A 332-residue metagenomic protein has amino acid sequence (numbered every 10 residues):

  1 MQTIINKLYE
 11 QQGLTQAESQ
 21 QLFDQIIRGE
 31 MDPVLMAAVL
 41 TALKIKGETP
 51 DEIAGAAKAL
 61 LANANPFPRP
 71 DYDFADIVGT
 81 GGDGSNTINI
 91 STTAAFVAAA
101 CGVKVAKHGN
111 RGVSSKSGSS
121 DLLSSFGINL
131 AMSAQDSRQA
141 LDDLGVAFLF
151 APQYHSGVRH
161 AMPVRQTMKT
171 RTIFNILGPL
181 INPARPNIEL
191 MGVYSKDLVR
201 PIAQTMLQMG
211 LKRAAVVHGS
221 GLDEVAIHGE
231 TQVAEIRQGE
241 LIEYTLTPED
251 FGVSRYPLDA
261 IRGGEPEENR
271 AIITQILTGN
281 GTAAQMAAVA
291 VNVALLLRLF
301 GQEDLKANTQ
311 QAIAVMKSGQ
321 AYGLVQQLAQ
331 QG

Functional and structural regions predicted by a protein language model:
M1-Q12, I77-D83: N-terminal basic/disordered segments at the start of proteins
M1-Q2, S19, M36, I53 (+4 more regions): A general structural signal for well-ordered alpha-helical segments in protein cores
K7, L14, A59-N65, T87 (+3 more regions): Glycine-rich anion-binding loops and their surrounding alpha/beta cores
L8-A54, A62-R69, A288: N-terminal glycine-rich anion-binding loops that anchor highly charged ligand groups
L35-M36, A106-H108, V216: Short beta-strand segments at enzyme active-site cores
A38, T93-V97, A288, N292-L295: Short amphipathic alpha-helical face segments that pack within enzyme cores and frequently flank/anchor catalytic
L40, I88-L144: A glycine-rich phosphate/pyrophosphate-binding beta-strand-loop-alpha-helix module
G47-G109, V113: Active-site cofactor/substrate anionic-group-binding motifs, chiefly glycine- and Lys/Arg-rich phosphate-binding loops
